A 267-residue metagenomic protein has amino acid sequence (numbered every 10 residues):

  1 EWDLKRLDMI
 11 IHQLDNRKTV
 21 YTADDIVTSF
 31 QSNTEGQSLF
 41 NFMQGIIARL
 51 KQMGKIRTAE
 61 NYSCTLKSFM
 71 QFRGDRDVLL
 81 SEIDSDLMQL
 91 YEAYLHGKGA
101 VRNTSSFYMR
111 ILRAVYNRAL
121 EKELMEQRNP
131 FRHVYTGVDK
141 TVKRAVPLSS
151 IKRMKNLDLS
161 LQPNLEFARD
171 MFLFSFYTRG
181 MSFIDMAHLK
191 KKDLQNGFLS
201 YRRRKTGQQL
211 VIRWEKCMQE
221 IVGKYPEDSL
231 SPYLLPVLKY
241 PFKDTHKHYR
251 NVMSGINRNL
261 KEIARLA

Functional and structural regions predicted by a protein language model:
E1-T19: Short, surface-exposed polybasic/aromatic micro-patch for ligand or macromolecular engagement
N16-G99: Basic/aromatic-enriched alpha-helical hairpins
V20-I26, E82-I83, R118-D139, Y233-P236: Short, charged hinge/linker segments at domain and secondary-structure junctions
S68-F72, V78-E82, Q89, G97-P130 (+2 more regions): N-terminal DNA-binding recognition helix of tyrosine site-specific recombinases/integrases
M125, V138-N156, Q208-E215, L230-P232: DNA breakage-rejoining catalytic core of tyrosine-based enzymes
F131-F183: Basic, Lys/Arg- and aromatic-enriched nucleic-acid-binding interface segment
H133, H188-K224: Conserved tyrosine-mediated DNA breakage-rejoining catalytic core shared by Y-recombinases
I151, E215-A267: Active-site/catalytic core of tyrosine-dependent DNA strand-transfer enzymes
